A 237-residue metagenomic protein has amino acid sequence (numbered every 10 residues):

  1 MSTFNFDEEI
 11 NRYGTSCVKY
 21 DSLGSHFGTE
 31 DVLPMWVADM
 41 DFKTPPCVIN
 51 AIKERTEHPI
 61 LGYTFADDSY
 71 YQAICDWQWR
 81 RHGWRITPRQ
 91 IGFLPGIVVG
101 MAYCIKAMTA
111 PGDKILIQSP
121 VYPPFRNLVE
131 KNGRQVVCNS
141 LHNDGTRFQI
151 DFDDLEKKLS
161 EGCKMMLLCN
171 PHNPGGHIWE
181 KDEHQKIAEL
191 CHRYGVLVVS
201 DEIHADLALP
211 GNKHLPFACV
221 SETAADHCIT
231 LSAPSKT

Functional and structural regions predicted by a protein language model:
S2-G96, Y103: N-terminal small-domain helix-loop-helix segment of the aminotransferase-like
G28, E222-A224: Extracellular/periplasmic catalytic domains that process cell-envelope and extracellular macromolecules
M40, L141, P234: Hydrophobic pocket-lining residues within nucleotide cofactor-binding pockets
L61-E189, D206-L207, G211-E222, I229-T230: Conserved core of the PLP fold type I
N170, V198-V199: Residue-level marker for buried hydrophobic side chains located in beta-strands that build the well-ordered beta-sheet
E202: Walker B catalytic acidic pair
D226-H227, L231-T237: Active-site region of PLP-dependent enzymes
